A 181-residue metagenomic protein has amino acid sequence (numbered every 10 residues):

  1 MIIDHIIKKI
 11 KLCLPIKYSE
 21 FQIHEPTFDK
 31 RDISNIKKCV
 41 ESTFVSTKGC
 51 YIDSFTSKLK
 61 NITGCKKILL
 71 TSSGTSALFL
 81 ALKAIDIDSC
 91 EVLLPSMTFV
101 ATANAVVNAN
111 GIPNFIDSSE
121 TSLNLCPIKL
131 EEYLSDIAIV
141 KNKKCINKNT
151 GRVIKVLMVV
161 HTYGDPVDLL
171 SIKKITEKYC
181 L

Functional and structural regions predicted by a protein language model:
M1-V45: N-terminal "arm"/small-domain region of PLP-dependent enzymes with the aminotransferase-like
Q22-H24, S72, M158-V160: Short beta-strand segments
R31, S54, S76, V100-A101 (+1 more regions): Short alpha-helical
D32, T56, D117-S119: Acidic active-site catalytic centers that drive phospho-/nucleotidyl reactions and related ester hydrolyses
S34, K38-E41, D53-G64, I128-S135 (+1 more regions): Replace "anionic and nucleotidyl ligands
V45-K48, H161: Short, flexible loop segments at the rims of nucleotide/cofactor-binding pockets, characterized by
K48-E91, A105-V107, F115, I139-N149: Phosphate-binding glycine-rich loop
I87-C180: PLP-dependent aminotransferase-like
